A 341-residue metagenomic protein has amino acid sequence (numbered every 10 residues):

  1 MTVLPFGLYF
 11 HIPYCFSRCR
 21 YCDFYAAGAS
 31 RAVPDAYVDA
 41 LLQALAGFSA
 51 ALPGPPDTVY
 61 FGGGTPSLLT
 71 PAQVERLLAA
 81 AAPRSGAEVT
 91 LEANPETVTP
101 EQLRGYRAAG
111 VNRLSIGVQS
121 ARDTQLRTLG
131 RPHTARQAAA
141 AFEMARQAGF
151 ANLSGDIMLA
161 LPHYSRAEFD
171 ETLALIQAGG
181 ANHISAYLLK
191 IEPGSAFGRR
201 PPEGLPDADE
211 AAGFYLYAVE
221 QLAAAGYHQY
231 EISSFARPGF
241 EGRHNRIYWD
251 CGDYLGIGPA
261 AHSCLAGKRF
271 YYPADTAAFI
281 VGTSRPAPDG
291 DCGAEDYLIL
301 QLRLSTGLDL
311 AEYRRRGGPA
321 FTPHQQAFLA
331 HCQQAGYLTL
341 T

Functional and structural regions predicted by a protein language model:
V3-P5, A26-F48, P55-P319: C-terminal scaffold of the Radical SAM
L8-H11: Short active-site neighborhood of thiol/selenol oxidoreductases, capturing the structured segment around
P13-A26: Local cysteine-cluster metal-coordination motifs and their immediate loop/turn environment, predominantly Fe-S cluster
G318-Q333: Short amphipathic alpha-helical interaction segments
Q333-T341: A short, conserved structural fragment
